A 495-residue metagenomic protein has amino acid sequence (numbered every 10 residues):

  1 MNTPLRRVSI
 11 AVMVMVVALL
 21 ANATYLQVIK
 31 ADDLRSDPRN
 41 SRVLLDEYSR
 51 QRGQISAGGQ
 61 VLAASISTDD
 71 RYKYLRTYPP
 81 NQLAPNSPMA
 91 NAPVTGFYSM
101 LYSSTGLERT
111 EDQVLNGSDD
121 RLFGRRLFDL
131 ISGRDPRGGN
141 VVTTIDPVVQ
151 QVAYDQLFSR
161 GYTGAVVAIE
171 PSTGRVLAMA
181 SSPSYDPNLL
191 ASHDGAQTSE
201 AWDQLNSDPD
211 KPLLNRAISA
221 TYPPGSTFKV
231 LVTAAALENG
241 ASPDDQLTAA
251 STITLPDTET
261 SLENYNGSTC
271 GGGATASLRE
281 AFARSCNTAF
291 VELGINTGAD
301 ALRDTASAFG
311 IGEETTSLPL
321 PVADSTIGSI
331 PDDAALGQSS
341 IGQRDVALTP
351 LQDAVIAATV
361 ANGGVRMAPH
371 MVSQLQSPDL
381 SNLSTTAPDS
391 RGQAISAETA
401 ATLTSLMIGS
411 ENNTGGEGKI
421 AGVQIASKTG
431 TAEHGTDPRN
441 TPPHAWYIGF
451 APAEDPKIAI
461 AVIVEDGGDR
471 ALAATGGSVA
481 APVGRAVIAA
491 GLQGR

Functional and structural regions predicted by a protein language model:
M1-Q197, T221-P223, D300-A308, I420 (+1 more regions): Periplasmic/cell-envelope proteins involved in peptidoglycan metabolism and beta-lactam response
V176-S226, L231-G467, G476: Beta-lactam-recognizing serine transpeptidase/beta-lactamase-like catalytic domain environment
